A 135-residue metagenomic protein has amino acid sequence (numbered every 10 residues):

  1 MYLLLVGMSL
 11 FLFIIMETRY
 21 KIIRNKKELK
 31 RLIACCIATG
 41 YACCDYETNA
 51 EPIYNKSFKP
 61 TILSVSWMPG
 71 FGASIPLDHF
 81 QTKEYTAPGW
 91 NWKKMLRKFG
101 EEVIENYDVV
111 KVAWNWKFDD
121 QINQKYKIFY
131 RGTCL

Functional and structural regions predicted by a protein language model:
F13-L135: Conserved RNase H-like, two-metal-ion catalytic cores of nucleic-acid enzymes
